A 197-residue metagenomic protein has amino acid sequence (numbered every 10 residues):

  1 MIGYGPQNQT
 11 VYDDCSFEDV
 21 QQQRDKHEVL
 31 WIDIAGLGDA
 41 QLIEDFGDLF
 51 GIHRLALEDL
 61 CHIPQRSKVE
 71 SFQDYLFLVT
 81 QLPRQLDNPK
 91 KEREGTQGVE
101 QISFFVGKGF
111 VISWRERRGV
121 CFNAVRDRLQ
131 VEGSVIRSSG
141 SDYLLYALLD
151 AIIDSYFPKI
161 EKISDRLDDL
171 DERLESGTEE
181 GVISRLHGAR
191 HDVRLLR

Functional and structural regions predicted by a protein language model:
M1-R197: Peripheral, non-transmembrane regulatory/ligand-interaction domains of membrane transport proteins
